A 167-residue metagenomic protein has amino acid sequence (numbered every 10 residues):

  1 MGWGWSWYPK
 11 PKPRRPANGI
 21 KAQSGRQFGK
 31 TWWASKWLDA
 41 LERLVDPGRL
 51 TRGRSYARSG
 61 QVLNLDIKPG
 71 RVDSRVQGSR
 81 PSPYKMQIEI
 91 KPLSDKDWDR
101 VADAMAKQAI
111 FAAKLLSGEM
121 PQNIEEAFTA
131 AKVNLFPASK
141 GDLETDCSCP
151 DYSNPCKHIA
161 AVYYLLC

Functional and structural regions predicted by a protein language model:
M1-C167: Long, low-complexity, compositionally biased intrinsically disordered regions
